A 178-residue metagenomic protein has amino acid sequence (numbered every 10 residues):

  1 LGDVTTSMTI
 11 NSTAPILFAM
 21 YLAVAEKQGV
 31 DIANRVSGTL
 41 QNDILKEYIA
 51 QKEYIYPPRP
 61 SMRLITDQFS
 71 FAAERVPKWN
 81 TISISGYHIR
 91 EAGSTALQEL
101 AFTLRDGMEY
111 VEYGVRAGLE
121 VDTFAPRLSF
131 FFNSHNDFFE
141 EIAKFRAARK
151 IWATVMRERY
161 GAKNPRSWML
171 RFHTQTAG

Functional and structural regions predicted by a protein language model:
L1-E141, R159-A162, R166-H173: Catalytic alpha/beta active-site cores
E141-R149: Extended amphipathic alpha-helical segments enriched in small hydrophobics
V155: Short alpha-helical functional segments enriched in proximate histidine and acidic residues
T176-G178: Acidic/histidine-rich catalytic neighborhood
